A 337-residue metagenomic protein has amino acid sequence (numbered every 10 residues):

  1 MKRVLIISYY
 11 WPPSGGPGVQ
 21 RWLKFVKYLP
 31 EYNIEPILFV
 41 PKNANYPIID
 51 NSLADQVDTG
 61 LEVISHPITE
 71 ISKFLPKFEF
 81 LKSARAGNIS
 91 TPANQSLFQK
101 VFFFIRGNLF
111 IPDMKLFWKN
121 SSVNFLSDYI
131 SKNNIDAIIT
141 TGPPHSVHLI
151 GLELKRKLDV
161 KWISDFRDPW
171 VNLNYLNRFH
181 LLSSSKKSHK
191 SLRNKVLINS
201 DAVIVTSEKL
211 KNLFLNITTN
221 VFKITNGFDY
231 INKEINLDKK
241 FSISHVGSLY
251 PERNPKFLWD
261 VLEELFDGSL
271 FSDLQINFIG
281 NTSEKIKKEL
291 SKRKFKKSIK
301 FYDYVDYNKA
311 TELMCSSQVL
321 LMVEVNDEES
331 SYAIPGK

Functional and structural regions predicted by a protein language model:
M1-W22, F39-A44, H245, V325: Nucleotide-activated donor-dependent transferases that construct or modify glycoconjugates
V40-N120: A conserved catalytic-core segment of Leloir-type glycosyltransferases
S127, S146-L149, E153-K157, W170-V171 (+1 more regions): Membrane-proximal helix-turn-helix segments that form the acceptor-binding/catalytic region of lipid-linked
K195-I198, D306-S317: Short acidic alpha-helix that forms the nucleotide-activated donor recognition element in Leloir-type transferases
D201, M314-S331: Acidic donor-binding loop of glycosyltransferase active sites
T206-K209, I224-G227: Carbohydrate-associated surface elements
N236-R253, W259-L262: Conserved donor-binding/catalytic core segment of Leloir-type glycosyltransferases
F278-G280, K285-T311: Nucleotide-activated donor-binding/catalytic signature segment of Leloir-type glycosyltransferases, i.e., the conserved
